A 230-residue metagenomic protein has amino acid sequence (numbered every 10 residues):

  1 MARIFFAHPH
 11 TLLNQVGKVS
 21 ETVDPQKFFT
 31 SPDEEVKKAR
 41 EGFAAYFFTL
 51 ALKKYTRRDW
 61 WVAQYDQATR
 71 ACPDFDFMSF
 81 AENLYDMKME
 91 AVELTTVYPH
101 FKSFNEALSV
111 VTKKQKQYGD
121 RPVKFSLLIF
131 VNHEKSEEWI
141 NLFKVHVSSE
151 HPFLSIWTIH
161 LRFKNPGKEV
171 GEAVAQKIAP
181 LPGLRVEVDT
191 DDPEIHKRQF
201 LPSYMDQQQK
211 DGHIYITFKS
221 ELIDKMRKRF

Functional and structural regions predicted by a protein language model:
M1-D66, T95-F230: Metal-dependent nuclease catalytic core centered on acidic motifs
K54-Y55, E82-L84: Secondary-structure boundary elements
A63-Q67, F80-N83: Short secondary-structure boundary/capping segments within folded domains
T69-P73: A short, glycine/Asx- and small/polar-enriched loop/turn that sits immediately N-terminal to a beta-strand
F75-S79, Y85-Y98: Conserved catalytic cores of phosphodiester-cleaving nucleases, focusing on short active-site segments
